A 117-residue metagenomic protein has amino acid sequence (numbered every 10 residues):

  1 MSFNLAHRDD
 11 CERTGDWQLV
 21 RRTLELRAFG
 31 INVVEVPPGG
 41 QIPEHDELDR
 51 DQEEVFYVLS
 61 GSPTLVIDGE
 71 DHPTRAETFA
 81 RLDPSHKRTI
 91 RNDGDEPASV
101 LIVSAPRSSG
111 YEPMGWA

Functional and structural regions predicted by a protein language model:
M1-G30, P37-P38, Y111-A117: A short, N-terminal "cap"/entry segment at the start of jelly-roll beta-barrel domains of the cupin/DSBH fold
L24-E25, D46-L48: Short loop/turn motifs at secondary-structure junctions and domain boundaries
R27, V66-E70: Short strand-coil-strand connectors
V33-P37, L48-V66, V103: Short, conserved beta-strand element in jelly-roll/cupin
E44, L65-V66, L82, R88-G94: Short beta-strand His + acidic residue motifs that chelate non-heme Fe in jelly-roll/DSBH and cupin folds
D51, E70, H86, E96 (+1 more regions): A generic "binding-loop/recognition-motif" signal
G69-S85: Short acidic-glycine-tyrosine-enriched beta hairpin
T89-A117: Double-stranded beta-helix
